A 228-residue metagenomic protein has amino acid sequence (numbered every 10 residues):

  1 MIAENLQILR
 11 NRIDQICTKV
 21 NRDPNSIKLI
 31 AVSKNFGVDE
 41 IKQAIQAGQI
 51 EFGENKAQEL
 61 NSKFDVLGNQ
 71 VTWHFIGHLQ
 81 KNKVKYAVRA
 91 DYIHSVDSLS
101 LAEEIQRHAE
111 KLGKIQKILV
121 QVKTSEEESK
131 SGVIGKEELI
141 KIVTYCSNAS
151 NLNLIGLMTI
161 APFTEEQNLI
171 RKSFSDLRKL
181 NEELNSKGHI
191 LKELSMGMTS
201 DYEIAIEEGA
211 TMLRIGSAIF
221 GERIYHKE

Functional and structural regions predicted by a protein language model:
M1-S200, E208: Conserved alpha/beta-domain cores
E51, M212-L213, I219: A short hydrophobic/small-residue beta-strand
I206-E207, I219-K227: Expand to "…catalyze enediolate/carbanion chemistry for C-C bond making/breaking, isomerization, decarboxylation
